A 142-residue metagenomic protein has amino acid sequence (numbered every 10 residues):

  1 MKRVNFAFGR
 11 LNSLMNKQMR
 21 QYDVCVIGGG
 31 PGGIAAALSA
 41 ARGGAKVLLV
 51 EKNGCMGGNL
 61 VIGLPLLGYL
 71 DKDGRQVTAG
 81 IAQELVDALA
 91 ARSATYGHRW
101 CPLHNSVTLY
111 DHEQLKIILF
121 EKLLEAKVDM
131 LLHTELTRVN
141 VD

Functional and structural regions predicted by a protein language model:
K2-N5, L11-S13, S39, A45-K46 (+1 more regions): Conserved N-terminal/central alpha/beta ligand/cofactor-binding core
Q18-G30: Beta1/beta-strand and adjacent pyrophosphate-binding region of the FAD-binding site in flavoprotein oxidoreductases
Q21, V141-D142: Helical hinge/lid and interdomain linker segments adjacent to catalytic or ligand-binding clefts that mediate domain
G33: N-terminal Rossmann-fold NAD(P) dinucleotide-binding loop
